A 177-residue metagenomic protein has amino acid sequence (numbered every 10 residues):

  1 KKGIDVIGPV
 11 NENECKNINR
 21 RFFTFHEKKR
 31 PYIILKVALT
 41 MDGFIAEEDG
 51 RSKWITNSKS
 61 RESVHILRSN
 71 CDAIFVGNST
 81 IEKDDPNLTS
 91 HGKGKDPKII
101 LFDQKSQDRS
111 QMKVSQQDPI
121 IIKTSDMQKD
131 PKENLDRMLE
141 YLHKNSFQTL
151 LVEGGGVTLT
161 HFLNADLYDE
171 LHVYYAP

Functional and structural regions predicted by a protein language model:
K1-C15, K98, H161-L163: Zn2+-dependent cytidine deaminase-like catalytic core
G3, C71-D72, L167: Residue-level detector of structured alpha->beta connecting loops
P9, V76, V173: Short beta-strand and adjacent tight-turn residues that come in two discontinuous sequence segments and form the edges
N11-H26: Short, structured interface segments
E12-E14, K83, V157, P177: Positions that flank functional sites
T24-R30, I34-L151, V157-T160: Active-site ligand-binding patch in enzyme domains
G154-G156, A165-D166: A short acidic Gly-Thr/Ser loop motif
L163-P177: Flexible, gly/pro- and Lys/Arg-enriched active-site loops
